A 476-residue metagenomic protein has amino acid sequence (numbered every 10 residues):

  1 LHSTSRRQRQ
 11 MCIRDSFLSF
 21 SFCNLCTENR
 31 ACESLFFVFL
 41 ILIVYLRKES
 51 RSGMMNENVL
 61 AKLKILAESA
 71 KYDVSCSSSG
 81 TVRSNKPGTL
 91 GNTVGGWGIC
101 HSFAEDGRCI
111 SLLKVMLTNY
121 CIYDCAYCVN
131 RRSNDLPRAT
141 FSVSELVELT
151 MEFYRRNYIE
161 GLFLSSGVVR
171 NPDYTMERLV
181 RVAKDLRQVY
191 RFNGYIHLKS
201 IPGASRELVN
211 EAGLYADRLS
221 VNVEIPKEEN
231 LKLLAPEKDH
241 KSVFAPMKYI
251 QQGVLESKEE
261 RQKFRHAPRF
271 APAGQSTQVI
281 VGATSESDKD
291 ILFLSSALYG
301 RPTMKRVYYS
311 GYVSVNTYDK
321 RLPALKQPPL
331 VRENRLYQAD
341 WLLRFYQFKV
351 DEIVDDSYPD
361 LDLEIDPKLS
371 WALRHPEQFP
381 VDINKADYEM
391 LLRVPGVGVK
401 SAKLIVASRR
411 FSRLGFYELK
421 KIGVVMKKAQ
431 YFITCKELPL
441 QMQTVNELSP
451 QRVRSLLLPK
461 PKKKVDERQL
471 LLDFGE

Functional and structural regions predicted by a protein language model:
L1-S16: Single conserved hydrophobic/aromatic residue that forms the stacking wall/gate of nucleotide- or nucleobase-binding
R14, N24-Y120, V425, I433 (+2 more regions): Flexible, acidic/Gly-rich N-terminal and inter-domain linker regions that tether and position cofactor-handling modules
N24, V115-S144: Canonical Radical SAM [4Fe-4S] cluster-binding loop centered on the CxxxCxxC motif and its immediate flanking residues
R131-L146, F153-L179, D185-R206, G213-F264 (+3 more regions): Core AdoMet radical
D173, P226-A235, E260-E286, K305-L330 (+1 more regions): Flexible glycine/acidic-rich beta-alpha junction loops that bind and position SAM and/or redox cofactors in anaerobic
S205-L214, S285-L298: Catalytic cores of alpha/beta
L322-L392, K428-R452, L456-L457, L471: Long, highly charged, low-complexity intrinsically disordered interaction regions that mediate electrostatic DNA/RNA
